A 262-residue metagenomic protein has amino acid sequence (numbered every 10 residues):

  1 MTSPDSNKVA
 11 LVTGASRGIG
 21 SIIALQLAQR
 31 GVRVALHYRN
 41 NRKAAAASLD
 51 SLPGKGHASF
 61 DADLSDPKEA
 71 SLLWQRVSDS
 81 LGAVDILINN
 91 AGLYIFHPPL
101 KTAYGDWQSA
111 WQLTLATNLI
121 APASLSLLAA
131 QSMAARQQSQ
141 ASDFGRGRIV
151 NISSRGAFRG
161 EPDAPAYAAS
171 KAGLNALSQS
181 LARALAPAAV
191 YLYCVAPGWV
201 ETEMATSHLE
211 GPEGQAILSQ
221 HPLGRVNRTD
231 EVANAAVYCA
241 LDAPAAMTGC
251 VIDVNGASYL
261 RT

Functional and structural regions predicted by a protein language model:
S16-G18: Conserved glycine-rich cofactor-binding loop
S71, L93-Q112, Q131, A135-D143 (+2 more regions): Conserved mid-core segment of classical short-chain dehydrogenase/reductases
L93, Y104-A123, I149-V150, L174: Catalytic Tyr-X3-Lys loop
S126, S170, S178: Active-site helix of classical SDR
Q131, R183-A184, A245: Alpha-helical segment proximal to the catalytic Tyr-Lys
S154: Residue(s) in the substrate-gating loop at a strand-loop-helix junction that position the organic substrate next
R159, L223, V237, T248-T262: Short C-terminal tail/terminal secondary-structure segment of NAD(P)H-dependent dehydrogenase/reductase domains
A186-Y191, M247-G249: Short, small/polar-rich loop/turn modules that mediate ligand/substrate recognition or access, typified
